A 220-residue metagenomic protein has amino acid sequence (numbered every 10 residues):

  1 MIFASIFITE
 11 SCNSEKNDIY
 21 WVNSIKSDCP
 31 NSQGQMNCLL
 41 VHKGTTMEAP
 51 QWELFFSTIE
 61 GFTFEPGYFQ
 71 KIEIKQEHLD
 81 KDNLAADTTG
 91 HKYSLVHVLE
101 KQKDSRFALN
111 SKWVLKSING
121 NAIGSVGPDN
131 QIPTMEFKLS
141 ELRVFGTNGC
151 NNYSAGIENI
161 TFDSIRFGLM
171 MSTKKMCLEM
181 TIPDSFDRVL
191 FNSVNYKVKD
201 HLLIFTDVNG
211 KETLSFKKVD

Functional and structural regions predicted by a protein language model:
M1-N17: Bacterial Sec-dependent N-terminal signal peptides
C12-F64, E73-D220: Lipid interaction determinants
